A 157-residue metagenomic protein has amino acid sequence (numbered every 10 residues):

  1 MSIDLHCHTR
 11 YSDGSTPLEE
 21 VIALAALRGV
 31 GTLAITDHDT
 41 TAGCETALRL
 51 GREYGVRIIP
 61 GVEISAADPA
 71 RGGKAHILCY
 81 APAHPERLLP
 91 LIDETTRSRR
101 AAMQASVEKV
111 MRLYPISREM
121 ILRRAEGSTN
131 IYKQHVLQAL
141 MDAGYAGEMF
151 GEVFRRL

Functional and structural regions predicted by a protein language model:
M1-K74: An N-terminally biased module of ancient metal coordination in phosphate/nucleic-acid-related enzymes
R52-L157: Extended substrate/RNA-proximal surfaces in nucleic-acid metabolism proteins
